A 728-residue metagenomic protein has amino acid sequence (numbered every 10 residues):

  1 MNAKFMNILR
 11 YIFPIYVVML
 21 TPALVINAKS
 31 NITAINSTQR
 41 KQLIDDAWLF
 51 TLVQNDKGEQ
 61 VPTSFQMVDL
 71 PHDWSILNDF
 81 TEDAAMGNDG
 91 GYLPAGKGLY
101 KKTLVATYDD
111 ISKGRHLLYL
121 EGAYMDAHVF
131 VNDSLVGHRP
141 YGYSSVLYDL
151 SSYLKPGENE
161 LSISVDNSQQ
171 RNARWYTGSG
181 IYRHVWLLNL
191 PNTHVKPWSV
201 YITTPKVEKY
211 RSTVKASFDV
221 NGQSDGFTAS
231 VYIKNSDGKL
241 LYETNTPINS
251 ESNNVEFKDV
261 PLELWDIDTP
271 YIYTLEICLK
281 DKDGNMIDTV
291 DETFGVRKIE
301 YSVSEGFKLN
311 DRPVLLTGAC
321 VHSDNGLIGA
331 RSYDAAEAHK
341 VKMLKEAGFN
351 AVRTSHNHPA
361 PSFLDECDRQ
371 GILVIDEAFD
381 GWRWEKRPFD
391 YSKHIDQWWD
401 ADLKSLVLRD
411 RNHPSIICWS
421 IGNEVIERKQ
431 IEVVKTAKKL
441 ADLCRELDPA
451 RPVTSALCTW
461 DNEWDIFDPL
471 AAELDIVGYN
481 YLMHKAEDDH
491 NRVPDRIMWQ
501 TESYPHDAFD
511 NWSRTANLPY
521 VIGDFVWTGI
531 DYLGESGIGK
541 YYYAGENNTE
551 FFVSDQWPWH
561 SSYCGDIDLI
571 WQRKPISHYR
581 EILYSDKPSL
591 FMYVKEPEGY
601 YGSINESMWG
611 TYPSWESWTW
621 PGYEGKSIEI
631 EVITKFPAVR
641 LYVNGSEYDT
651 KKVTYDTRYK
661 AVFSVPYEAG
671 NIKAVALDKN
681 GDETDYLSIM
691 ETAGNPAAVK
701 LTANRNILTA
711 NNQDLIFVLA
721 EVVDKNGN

Functional and structural regions predicted by a protein language model:
M1-I32: Bacterial Sec-dependent N-terminal signal peptides
A34, F50-N55, G90, A95-W198 (+8 more regions): Accessory beta-strand-rich segments of carbohydrate-active enzymes
N36, R40-G58, I76, Q170-R171 (+8 more regions): Substrate-binding clefts and catalytic carboxylate motifs of secreted carbohydrate-active enzymes
W74-N132, G137-P140, L188-V207, T213-K215 (+4 more regions): Active-site-adjacent substrate/metal-binding segments within catalytic domains of carbohydrate-active enzymes
V105, Y119, K215-N221, S617-P621 (+2 more regions): Short edge beta-strand/loop segments characteristic of extracellular beta-sandwich folds
D133, V185, Y273, D311 (+6 more regions): Conserved, mostly hydrophobic/aromatic
L154-E158, S217-S302, K660-A669, D678 (+1 more regions): Extended acidic/polar, glycine-enriched regions that form or flank non-catalytic beta-rich accessory modules
I163, L275-I277, A674, A720: Hydrophobic/tyrosine-rich beta-strand signature of extracellular beta-sandwich/beta-rich modules, prominently
